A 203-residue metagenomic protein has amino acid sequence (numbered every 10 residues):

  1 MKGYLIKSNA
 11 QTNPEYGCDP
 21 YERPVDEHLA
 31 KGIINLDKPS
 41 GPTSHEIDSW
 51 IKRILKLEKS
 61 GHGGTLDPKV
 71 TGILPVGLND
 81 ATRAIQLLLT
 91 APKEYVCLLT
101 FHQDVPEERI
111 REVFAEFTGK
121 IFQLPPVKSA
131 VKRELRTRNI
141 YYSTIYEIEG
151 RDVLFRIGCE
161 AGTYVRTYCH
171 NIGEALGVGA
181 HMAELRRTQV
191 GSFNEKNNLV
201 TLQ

Functional and structural regions predicted by a protein language model:
M1-T71, G77-Q203: Non-catalytic RNA-recognition surface used by pseudouridine synthases
